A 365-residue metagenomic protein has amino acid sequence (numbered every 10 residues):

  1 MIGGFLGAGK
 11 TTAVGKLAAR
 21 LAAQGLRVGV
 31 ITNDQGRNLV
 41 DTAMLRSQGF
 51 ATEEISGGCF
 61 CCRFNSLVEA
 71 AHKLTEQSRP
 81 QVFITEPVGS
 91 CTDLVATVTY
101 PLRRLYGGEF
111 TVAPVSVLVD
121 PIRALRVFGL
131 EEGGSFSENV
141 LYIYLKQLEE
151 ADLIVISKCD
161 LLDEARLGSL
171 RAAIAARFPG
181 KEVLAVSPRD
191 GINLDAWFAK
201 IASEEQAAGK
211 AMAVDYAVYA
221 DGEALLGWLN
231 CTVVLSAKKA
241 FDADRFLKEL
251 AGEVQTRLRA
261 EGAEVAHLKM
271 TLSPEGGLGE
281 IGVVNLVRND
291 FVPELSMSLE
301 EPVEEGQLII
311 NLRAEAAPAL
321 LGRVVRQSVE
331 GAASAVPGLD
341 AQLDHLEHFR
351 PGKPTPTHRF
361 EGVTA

Functional and structural regions predicted by a protein language model:
M1-G3, A8, T12-Y142: Nucleotide-state-sensitive switch-loop elements of NTP-binding domains
M1-G3, G7-T12, S203-A365: P-loop NTP-binding site
L26, E76-R79, R103, G107 (+6 more regions): Non-catalytic alpha-helical coupling and interface elements of nucleotide-dependent molecular machines and regulators
V30, V183-V186, L343-H345: A structural preference for short, hydrophobic beta-strand core positions in alpha/beta folds
C59-C62, R189-L194, G277, F349-K353: A short acidic, often aromatic-flanked loop/helix-cap motif at beta-alpha or helix-coil junctions that lines enzyme
S90-C91, R123-L125, L161-L162, A240 (+1 more regions): Short acidic, S/G/P-rich loop/turn micro-motifs used as interaction or catalytic elements
L94-V98, R166-L170, D242, L321-V325: Residues at alpha-helix caps and immediate loop-helix transition turns in enzyme cores, especially N- and C-cap
L141-E223: Canonical P-loop GTPase G-domain recognition
